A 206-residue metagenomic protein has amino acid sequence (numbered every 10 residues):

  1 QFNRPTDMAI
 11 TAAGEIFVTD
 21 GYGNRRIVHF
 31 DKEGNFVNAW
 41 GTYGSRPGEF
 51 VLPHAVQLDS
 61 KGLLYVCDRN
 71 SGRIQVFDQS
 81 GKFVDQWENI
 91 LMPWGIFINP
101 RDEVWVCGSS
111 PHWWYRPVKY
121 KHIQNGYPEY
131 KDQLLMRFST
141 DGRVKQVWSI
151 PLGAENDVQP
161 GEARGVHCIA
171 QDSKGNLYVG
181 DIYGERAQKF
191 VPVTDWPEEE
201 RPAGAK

Functional and structural regions predicted by a protein language model:
Q1-K206: Eukaryotic scaffold repeat domains enriched in small/polar residues
